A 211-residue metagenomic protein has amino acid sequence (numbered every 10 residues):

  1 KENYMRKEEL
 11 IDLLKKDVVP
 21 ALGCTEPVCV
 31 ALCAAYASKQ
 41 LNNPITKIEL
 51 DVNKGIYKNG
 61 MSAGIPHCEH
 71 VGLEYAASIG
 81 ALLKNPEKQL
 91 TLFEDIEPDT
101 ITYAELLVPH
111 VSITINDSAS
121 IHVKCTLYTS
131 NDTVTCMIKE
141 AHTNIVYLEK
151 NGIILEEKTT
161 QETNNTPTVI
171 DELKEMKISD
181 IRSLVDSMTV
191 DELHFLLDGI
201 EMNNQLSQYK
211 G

Functional and structural regions predicted by a protein language model:
K1-Y4: Short, Lys/Arg-enriched N-terminal segments with co-localized hydrophobic residues within the first ~10-30 amino acids
E9, N42-I48, N85-E87, N131: Short coil/turn connectors at secondary-structure junctions
E9-L22, K58, I178-L184: Generic N-terminal amphipathic, Lys/Arg-enriched alpha-helix
V18-P27, T189-L193: Short, N-terminal intrinsically disordered low-complexity segments that are rich in Pro/Gly and polar/charged residues
L22-P27, P66-H70, E94: Active-site nucleophile and cofactor-binding loops and adjacent substrate-binding regions of central metabolic enzymes
P27-N43: Alpha-helical support elements that line or immediately flank enzyme active sites and cofactor-binding pockets
K47-L90, I101-H110: A structural-propensity feature for long, helix-poor, extended segments
V108-G211: Signature of multi-pass transmembrane helix bundles
